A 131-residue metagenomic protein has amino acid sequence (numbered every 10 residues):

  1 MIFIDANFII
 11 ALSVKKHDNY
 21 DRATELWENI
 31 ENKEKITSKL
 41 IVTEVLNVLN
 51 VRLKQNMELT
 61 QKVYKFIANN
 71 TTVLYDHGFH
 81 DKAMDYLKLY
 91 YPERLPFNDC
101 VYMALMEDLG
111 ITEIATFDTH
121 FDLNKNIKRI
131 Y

Functional and structural regions predicted by a protein language model:
M1, M103-A104, D108-Y131: Acidic, PIN/NYN-like endoribonuclease modules and their adjacent C-terminal/linker elements
M1-T37, V51-K62: Short, well-structured N-terminal submotif of metal-dependent ribonuclease cores
A6, K39, F97-C100: Conserved glycosyltransferase catalytic-site signature
N19, V51-R52, F66-A68, G78 (+1 more regions): Ribonuclease/tRNase effector modules and their secretory precursors
N47-V51, E107: Short glycine/serine- and small hydrophobic-enriched flexible loop segments
T72-E113: Active-site neighborhoods of divalent-metal-dependent phosphate/nucleic-acid chemistry enzymes
